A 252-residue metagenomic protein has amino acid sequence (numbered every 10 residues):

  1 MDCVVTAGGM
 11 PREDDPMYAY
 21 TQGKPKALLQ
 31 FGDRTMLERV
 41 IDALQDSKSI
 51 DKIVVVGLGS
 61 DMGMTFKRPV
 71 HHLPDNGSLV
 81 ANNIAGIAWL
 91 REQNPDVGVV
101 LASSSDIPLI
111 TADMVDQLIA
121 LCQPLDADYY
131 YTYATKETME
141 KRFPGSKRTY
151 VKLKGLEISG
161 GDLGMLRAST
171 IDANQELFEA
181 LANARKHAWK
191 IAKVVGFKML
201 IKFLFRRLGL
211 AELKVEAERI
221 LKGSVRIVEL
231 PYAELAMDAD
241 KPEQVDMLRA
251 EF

Functional and structural regions predicted by a protein language model:
M1-Q22: N-terminal nucleotide-binding beta1-loop-alpha1 segment
D2-V5, R34-G98, A120, P124 (+1 more regions): Conserved N-terminal catalytic core of the sugar/cofactor nucleotidyltransferase
A7, V56-G59, S104, Y133: Short beta-strand/turn micro-motifs composed of small residues that flank or help shape donor/cofactor-binding pockets
A19-E38: Short catalytic helix/loop segments, enriched in acidic residues and glycine and frequently bearing histidine
D96-D106: Short beta-strand-to-loop acidic/aromatic patch adjacent to the donor-nucleotide binding site
T111-R219, L230-E234: Conserved core of the sugar-phosphate nucleotidyltransferase
R226-E229, D238: Conserved active-site beta-strand element of glycosyltransferases/polysaccharide synthases
K241: Short, conserved phosphate/pyrophosphate- and ester-handling motifs at nucleotide-, phospho-/glycolipid
